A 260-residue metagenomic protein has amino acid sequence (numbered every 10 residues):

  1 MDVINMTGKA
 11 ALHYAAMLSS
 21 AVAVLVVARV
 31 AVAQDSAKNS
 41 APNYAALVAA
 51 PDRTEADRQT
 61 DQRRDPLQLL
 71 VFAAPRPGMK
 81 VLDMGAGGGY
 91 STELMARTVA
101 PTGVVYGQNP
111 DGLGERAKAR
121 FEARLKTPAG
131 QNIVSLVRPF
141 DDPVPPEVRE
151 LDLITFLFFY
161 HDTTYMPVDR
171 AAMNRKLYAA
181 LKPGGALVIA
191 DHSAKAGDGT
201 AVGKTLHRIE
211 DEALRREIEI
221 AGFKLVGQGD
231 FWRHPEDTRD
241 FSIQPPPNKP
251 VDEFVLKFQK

Functional and structural regions predicted by a protein language model:
Y44-L70: Class I SAM-dependent methyltransferase Rossmann-like catalytic core, especially the SAM/SAH-binding loop
G78-G87: Conserved class I S-adenosyl-L-methionine
A96, R170-P183: A short glycine-rich, Lys/Arg-flanked "PGG" loop and its adjoining helix->strand segment in the class I
A117-P145: S-adenosyl-L-methionine
V144-I154: A short acidic, Gly/Pro-enriched loop at the edge of an enzyme's catalytic core that lines a small-molecule cofactor
T155-F159: A conserved beta-strand element that flanks and buttresses the S-adenosyl-L-methionine
G184-H192: Conserved beta-strand signature within the Rossmann-like core of class I S-adenosyl-L-methionine
D237-K260: Core SAM-dependent methyltransferase catalytic element
